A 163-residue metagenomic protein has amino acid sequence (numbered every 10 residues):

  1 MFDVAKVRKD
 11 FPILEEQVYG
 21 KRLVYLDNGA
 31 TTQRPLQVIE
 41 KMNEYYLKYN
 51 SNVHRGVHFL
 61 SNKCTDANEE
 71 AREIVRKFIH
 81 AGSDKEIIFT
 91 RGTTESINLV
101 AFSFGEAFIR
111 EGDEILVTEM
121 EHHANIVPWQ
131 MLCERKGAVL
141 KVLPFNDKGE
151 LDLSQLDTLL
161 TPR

Functional and structural regions predicted by a protein language model:
M1-R163: Pyridoxal 5′-phosphate
